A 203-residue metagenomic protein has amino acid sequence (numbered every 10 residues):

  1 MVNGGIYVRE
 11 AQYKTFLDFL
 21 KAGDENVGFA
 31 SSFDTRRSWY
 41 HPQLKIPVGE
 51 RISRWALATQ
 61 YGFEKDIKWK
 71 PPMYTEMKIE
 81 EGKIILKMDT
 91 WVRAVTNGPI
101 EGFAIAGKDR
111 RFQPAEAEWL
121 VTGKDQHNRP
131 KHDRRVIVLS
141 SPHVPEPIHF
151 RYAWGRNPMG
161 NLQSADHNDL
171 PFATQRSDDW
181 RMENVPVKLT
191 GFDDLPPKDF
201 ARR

Functional and structural regions predicted by a protein language model:
M1, S32-T35, G155: An acidic- and aromatic-residue-enriched active-site/binding cleft used to recognize and process polar
M1-V8, Q12: Conserved active-site neighborhood of enzyme catalytic/cofactor-binding cores
E10-G102, A106-K108: Catalytic cores of secreted or luminal carbohydrate-active enzymes
W91-R203: C-terminal beta-sandwich/jelly-roll accessory domains of carbohydrate-active enzymes
